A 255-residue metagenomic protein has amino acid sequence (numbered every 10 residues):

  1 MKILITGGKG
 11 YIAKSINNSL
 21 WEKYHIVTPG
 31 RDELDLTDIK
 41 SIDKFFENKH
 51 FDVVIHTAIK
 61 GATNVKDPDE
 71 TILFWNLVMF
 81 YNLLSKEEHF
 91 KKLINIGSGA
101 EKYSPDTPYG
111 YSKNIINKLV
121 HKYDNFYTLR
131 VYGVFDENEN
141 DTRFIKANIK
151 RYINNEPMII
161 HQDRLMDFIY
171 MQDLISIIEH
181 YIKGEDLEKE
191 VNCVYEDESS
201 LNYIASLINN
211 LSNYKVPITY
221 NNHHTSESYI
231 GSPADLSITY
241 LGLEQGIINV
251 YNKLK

Functional and structural regions predicted by a protein language model:
K2-E22: N-terminal Rossmann NAD(P)H-binding glycine-rich loop of SDR-like oxidoreductase domains
T6, P29, V54-A58, L93-G99 (+1 more regions): SDR active-site strand-loop-helix element
H25-K44: Adenosine-cofactor binding site in Rossmann-like domains, unifying the SAM/SAH pocket of S-adenosylmethionine-dependent
K40-W75, A100: NAD(P)H-binding glycine-rich loop region in Rossmannoid oxidoreductase-like domains and their noncatalytic homologs
K60, Y81-G110, Y127: Conserved Rossmann-fold NAD(P)-dependent oxidoreductase catalytic core, especially the SDR/UDP-sugar
K66-L93, N114, K118-L119: NAD(P)-cofactor binding segment of oxidoreductase domains
D106-G110, N114, K118-M166, M171-S176 (+1 more regions): NAD(P)-dependent short-chain dehydrogenase/reductase
E156, I160-K255: C-terminal substrate-binding subdomain of Rossmann-fold SDR/epimerase-dehydratase oxidoreductases
